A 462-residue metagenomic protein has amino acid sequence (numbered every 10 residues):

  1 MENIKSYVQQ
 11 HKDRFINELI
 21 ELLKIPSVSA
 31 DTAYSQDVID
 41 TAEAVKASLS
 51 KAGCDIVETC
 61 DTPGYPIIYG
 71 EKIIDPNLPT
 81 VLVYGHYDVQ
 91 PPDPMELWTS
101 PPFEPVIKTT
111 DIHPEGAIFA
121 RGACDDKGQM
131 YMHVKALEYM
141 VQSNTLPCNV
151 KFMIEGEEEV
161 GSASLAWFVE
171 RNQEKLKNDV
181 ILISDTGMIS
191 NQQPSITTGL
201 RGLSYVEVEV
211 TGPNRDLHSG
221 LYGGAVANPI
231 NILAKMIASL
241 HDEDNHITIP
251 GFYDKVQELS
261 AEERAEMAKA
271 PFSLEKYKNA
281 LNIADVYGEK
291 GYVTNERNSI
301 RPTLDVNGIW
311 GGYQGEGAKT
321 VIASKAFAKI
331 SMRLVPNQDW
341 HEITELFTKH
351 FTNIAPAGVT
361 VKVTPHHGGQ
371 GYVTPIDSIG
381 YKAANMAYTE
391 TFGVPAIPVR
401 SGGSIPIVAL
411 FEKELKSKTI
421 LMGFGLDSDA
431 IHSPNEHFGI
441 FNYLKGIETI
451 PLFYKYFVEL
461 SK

Functional and structural regions predicted by a protein language model:
M1-M95, K325: N-terminal helical capping/dimerization or prosegment-like subdomains of hydrolases acting on amide or phosphate bonds
L78-K151, K445: Active-site metal-coordination/substrate-binding segment of hydrolases, especially metallo-dependent peptidases
Y87-V89, M153-S162, S184-I189, G212-N214 (+2 more regions): Acidic, glycine-rich active-site loops and adjacent beta-strand->loop/helix elements that engage anionic groups
A117, G122-G199, S461-K462: Acidic/histidine-rich catalytic neighborhood of metal-dependent amide-processing enzymes
I189, T198, S219-I309, Q338-G358: Acidic-enriched catalytic cores of C-N bond-cleaving enzymes acting on peptides and small amides
E209, L233, I322-A326, T364 (+2 more regions): Zn-dependent metallopeptidase/amidohydrolase metal-coordination segment
A225-V226, E316-S324: Short, solvent-exposed beta-strand/turn "edge" segments of beta-rich domains on protein surfaces
M332-V335, K362-D377: A short beta-alpha structural unit
